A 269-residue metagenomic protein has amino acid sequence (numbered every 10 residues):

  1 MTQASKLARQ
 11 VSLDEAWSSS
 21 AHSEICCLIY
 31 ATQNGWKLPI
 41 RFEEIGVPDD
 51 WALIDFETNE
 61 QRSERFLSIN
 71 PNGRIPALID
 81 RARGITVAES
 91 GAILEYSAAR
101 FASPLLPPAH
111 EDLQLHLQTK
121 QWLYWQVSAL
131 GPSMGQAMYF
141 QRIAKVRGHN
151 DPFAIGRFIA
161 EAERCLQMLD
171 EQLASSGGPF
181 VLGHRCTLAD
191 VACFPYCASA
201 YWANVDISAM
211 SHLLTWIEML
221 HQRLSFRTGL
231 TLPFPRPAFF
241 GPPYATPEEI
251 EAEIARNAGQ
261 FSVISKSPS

Functional and structural regions predicted by a protein language model:
T2-F153, F261-S269: GST-like domain detector, emphasizing the conserved glutathione-binding G-site in the N-terminal thioredoxin-like
Q3, Q114, W122, Q126-Q222: GST-like fold's C-terminal all-alpha helical module
D55, L188, P233-R236: Short, solvent-exposed turn/loop segments enriched in Gly/Ser/Thr/Pro and often Arg
S68, Q222, T231: Phosphate-coordinating loops and pocket residues in cytosolic domains that bind phosphorylated ligands
A92, H212, S225: Residue-level recognition of oxygen-bearing side chains
A98, Y196-C197, G229-L230: Active-site-flanking alpha-helical
H110, T228-R236: Short, flexible loop/turn segments with low-complexity composition
P233-S269: Acidic/histidine-enriched, glycine/proline-rich intrinsically disordered or flexible terminal extensions
